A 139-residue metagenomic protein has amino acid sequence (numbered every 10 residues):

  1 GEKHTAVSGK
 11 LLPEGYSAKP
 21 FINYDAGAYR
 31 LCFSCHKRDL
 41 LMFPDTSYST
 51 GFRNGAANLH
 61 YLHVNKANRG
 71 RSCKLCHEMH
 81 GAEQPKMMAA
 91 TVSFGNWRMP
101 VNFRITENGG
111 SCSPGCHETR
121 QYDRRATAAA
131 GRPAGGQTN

Functional and structural regions predicted by a protein language model:
G1-N139: Flexible linker/context regions in extracytoplasmic redox proteins
